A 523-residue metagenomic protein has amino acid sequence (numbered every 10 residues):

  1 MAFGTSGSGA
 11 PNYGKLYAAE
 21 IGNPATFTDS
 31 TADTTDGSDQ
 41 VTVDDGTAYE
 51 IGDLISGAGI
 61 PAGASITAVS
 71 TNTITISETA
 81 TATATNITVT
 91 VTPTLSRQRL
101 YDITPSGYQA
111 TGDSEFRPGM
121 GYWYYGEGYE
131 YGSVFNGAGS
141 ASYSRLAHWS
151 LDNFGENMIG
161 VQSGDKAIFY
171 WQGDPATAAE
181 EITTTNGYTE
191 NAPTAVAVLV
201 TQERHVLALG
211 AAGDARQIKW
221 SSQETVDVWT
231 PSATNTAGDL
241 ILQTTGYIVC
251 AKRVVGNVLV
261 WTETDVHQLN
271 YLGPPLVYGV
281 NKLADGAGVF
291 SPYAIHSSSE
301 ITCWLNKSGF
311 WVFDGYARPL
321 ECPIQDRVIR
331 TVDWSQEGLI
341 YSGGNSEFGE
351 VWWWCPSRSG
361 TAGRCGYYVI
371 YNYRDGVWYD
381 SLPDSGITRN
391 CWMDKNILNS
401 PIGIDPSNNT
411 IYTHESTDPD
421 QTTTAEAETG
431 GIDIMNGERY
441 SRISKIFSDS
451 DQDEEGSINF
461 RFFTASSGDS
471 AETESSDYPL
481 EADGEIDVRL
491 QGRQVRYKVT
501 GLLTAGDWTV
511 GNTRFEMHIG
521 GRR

Functional and structural regions predicted by a protein language model:
M1-Y17, S96-R99, Y108-G132, S140 (+3 more regions): Beta-sheet repeat architectures centered on beta-propellers
Y17, I168-F169, H267, W311: WD40 beta-propeller blade core
A19-N23, V43-T47, T75-A84, S163 (+5 more regions): Secondary-structure transition/turn motif
N23-A147, A176-A178: Small/polar beta-strand repeat architecture
L95, E156-Y170: Hydrophobic or amphipathic alpha-helical targeting/insertion segments
G132-S144, A176-I340: Beta-propeller and closely related beta-pinwheel folds
K166-A167, D265, G309, T410: A conserved positional marker within WD40/Gbeta-like beta-propeller blades
